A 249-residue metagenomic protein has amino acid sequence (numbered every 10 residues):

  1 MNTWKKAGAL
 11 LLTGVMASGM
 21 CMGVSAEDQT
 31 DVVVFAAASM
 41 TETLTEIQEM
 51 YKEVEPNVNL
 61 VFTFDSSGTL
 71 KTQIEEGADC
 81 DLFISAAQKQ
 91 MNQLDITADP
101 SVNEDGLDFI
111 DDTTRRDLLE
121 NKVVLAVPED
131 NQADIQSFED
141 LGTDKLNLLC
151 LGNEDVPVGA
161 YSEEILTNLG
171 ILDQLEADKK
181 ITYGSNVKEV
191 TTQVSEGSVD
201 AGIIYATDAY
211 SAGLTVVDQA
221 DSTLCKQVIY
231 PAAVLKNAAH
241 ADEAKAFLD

Functional and structural regions predicted by a protein language model:
N2-A26: Sec-dependent N-terminal signal peptides of Gram-positive bacterial secreted proteins and lipoproteins
M22, E27-V54, T63, G68 (+5 more regions): Exported/periplasmic ABC-transporter solute-binding proteins
G77-D79: Charged, often glycine-rich, active-site loop that binds/positions anionic groups
D81-S85: Periplasmic-binding protein-like
F109-D111: Alpha-helical scaffolding within the catalytic cores of extracellular/periplasmic polymer-degrading hydrolases
